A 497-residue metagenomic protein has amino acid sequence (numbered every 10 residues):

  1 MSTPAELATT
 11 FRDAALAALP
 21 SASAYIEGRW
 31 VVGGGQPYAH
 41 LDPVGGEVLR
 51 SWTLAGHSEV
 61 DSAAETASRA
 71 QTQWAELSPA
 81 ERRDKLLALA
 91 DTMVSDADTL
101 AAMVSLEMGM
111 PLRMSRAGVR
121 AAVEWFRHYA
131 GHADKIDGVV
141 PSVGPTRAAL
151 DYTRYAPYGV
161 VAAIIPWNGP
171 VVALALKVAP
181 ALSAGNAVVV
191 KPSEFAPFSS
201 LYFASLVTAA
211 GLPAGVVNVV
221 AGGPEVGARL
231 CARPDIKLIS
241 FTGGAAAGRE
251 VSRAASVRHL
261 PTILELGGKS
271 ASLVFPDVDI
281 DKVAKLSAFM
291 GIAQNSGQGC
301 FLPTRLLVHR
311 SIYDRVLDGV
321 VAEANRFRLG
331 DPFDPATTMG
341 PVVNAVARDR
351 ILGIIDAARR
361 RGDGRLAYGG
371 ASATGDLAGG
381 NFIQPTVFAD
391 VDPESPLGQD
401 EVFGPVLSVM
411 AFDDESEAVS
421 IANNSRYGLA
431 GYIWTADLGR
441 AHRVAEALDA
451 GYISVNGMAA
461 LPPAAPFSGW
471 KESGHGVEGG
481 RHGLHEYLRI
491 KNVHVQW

Functional and structural regions predicted by a protein language model:
M1-A149: N-terminal Rossmann-like NAD(P)+-binding subdomain of aldehyde/semialdehyde dehydrogenases
G28, G46, R82, V104 (+10 more regions): Residue-level signal for inorganic ion chemistry
E47-R50, I236, R328, A378-W497: Conserved C-terminal structural/oligomerization subdomain of aldehyde/semialdehyde dehydrogenase
L49-A55, A70-E76, A162-A163, S272-F275 (+5 more regions): Short, well-ordered beta-strand elements within core beta-sheets of diverse protein domains
Q71, A75, A90-A97, A101 (+18 more regions): Structural signal for hydrophobic packing residues in well-ordered secondary-structure cores of soluble enzyme domains
V94, V140-K282, F412: Rossmann-like NAD(P) dinucleotide-binding subdomain of oxidoreductase/dehydrogenase enzymes
F126, K177, F203, V251 (+3 more regions): Aromatic/hydrophobic pocket-lining residues that form π-stacking "cages" and hydrophobic walls in ligand
A246-D392, V455: ALDH superfamily catalytic-core signature
